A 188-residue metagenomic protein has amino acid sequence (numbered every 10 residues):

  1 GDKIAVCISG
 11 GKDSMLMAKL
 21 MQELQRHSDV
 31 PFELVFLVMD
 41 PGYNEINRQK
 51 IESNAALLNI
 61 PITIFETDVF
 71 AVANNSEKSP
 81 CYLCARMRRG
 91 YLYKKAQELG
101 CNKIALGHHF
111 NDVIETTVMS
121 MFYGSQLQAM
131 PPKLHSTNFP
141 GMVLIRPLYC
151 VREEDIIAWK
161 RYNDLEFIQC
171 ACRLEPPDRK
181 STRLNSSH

Functional and structural regions predicted by a protein language model:
G1-T117, Y123, P131, E154-A158 (+1 more regions): ATP-dependent adenylation/nucleotidyltransferase module used to activate substrates
F65, L165-L174: Conserved S-adenosyl-L-methionine
R88-R89, R146, E153, S187: Short, cationic motifs built from Arg/Lys/His that form the positively charged side of catalytic pockets
G124, P132-L134, A171-P176: Short, acidic/turn-prone active-site loops that include or flank metal/cofactor- and phosphate-binding residues
A129-I168, S181: Metal-dependent de-N-acetylase/amidase catalytic core
K180-H188: Conserved small/polar residues in nucleotide/adenosyl-binding loops
